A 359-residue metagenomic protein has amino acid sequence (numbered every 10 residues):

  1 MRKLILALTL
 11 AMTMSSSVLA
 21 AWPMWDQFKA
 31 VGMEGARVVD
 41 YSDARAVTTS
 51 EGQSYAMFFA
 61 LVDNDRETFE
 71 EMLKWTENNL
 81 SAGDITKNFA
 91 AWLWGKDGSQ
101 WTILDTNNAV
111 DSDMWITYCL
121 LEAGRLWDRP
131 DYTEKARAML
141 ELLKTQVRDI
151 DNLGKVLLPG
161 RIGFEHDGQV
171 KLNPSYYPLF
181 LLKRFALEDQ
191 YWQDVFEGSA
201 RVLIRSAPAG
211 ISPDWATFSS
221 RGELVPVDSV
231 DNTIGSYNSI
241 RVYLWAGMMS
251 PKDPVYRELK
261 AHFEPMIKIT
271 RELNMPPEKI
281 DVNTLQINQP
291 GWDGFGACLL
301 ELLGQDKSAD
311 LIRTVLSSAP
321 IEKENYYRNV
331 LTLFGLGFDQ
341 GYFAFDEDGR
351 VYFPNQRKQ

Functional and structural regions predicted by a protein language model:
M1-L4: Positively charged n-region of N-terminal signal peptides that target proteins for export
A7-S16: Bacterial N-terminal signal peptides
L19-E51, L61-I103, N152-G160, Q190-D228 (+3 more regions): Low-complexity, Ser/Thr/Pro/Gly-enriched N-terminal "stalk/linker" regions
A21-P23, A46-S50, V110-D111, T133-K307 (+1 more regions): Extended ligand-binding clefts on enzyme/binding-domain cores
T49-A56, I103-G124: Aromatic-rich carbohydrate-recognition surfaces in CAZymes
A56, D65-F69, R129-A136, V255 (+3 more regions): Solenoid-repeat scaffolds in large eukaryotic assemblies
M57-N64, W115-R125, F180-R184, L244-M248 (+2 more regions): Short glycine/serine- and small hydrophobic-enriched flexible loop segments
I280, T284-Q359: C-terminal functional modules
